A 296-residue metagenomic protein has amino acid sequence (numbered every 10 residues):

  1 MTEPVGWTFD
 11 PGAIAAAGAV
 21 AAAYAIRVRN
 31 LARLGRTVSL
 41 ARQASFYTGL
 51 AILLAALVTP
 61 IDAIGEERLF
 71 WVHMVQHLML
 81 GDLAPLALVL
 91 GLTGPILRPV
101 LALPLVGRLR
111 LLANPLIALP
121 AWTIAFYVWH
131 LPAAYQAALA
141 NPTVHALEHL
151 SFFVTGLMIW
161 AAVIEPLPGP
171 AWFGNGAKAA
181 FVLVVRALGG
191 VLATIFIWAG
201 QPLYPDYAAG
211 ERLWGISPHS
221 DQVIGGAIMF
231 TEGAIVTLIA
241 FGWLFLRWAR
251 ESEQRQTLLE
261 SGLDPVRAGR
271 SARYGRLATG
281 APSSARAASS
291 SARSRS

Functional and structural regions predicted by a protein language model:
M1-S296: Alpha-helical membrane segments of multi-pass proteins
